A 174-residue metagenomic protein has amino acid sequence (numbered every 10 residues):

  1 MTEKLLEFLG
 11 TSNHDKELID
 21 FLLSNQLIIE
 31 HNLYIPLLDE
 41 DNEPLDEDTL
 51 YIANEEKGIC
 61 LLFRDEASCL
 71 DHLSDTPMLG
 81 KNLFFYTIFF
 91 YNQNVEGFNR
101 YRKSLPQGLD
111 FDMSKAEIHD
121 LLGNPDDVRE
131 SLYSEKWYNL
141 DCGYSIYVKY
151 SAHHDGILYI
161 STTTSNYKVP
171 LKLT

Functional and structural regions predicted by a protein language model:
K4-E96, K103-L105, L109-T174: A cross-family detector of function-defining hotspots
